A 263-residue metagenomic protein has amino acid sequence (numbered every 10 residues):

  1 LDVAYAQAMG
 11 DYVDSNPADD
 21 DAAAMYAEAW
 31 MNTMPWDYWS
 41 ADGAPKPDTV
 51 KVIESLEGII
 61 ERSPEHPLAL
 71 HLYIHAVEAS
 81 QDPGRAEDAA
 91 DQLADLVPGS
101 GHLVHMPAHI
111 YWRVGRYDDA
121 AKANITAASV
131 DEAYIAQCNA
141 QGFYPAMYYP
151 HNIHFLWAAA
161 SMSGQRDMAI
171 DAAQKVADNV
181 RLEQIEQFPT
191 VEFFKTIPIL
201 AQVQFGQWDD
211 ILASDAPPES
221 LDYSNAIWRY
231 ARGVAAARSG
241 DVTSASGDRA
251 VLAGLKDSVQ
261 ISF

Functional and structural regions predicted by a protein language model:
L1, A27, M31-A41, V77-Q81 (+7 more regions): Short coil/turn linking the two alpha-helices of tandem helical-hairpin repeats
V13-S15, I60-R62, D91-G99, V130 (+4 more regions): Solenoid-like repeat scaffolds
D20, A24-A27, P67, G101-V104 (+5 more regions): Start-of-helix signal in alpha-solenoid helical-repeat scaffolds, especially tetratricopeptide repeats
A29, H75-A76, I110, A159 (+2 more regions): Residue-level signature for tetratricopeptide repeat
